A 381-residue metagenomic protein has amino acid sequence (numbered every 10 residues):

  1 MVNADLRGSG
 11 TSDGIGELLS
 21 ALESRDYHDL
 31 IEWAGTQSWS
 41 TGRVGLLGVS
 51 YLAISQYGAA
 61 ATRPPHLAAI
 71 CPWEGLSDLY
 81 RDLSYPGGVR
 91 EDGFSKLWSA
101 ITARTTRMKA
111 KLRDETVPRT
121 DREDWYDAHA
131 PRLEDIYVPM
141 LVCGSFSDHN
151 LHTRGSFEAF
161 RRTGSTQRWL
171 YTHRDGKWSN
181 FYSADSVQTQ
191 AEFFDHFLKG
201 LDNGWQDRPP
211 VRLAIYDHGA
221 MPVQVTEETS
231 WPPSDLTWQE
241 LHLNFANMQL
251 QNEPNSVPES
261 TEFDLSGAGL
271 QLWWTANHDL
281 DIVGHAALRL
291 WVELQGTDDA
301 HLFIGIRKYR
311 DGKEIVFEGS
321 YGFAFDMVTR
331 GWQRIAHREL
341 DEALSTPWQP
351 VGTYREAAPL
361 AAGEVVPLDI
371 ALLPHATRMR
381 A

Functional and structural regions predicted by a protein language model:
M1-Q206: Active-site-proximal cap/loop segments of hydrolase catalytic domains
S179-A381: C-terminal, loop-rich substrate-recognition/catalytic regions characterized by aromatic stacking residues
